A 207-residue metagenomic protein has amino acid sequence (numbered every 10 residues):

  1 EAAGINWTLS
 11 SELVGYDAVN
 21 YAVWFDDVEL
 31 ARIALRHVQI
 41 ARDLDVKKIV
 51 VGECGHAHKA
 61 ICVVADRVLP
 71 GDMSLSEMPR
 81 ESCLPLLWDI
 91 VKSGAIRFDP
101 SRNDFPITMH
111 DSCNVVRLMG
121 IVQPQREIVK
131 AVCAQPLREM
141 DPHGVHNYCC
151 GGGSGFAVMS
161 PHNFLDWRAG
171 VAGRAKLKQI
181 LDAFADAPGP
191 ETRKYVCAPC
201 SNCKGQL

Functional and structural regions predicted by a protein language model:
E1-L207: Iron-sulfur cluster-binding electron-transfer modules in prokaryotic oxidoreductases
